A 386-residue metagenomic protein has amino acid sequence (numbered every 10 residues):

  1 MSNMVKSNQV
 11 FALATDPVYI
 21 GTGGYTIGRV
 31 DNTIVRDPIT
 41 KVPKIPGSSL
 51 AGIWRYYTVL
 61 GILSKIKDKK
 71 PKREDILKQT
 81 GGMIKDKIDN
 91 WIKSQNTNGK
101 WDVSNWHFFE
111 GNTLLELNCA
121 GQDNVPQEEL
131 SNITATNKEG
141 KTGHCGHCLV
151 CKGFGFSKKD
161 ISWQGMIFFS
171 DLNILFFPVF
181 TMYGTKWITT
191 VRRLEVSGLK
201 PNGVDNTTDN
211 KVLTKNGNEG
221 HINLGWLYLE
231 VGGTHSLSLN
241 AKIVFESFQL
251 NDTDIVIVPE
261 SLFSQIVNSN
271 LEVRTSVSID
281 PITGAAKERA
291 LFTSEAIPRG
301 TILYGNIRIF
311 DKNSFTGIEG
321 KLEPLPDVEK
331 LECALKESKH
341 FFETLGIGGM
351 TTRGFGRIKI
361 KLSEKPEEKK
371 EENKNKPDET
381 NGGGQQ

Functional and structural regions predicted by a protein language model:
M1-Q386: RNA-binding basic/glycine-rich loop and surface signature characteristic of RAMP-family CRISPR effectors
